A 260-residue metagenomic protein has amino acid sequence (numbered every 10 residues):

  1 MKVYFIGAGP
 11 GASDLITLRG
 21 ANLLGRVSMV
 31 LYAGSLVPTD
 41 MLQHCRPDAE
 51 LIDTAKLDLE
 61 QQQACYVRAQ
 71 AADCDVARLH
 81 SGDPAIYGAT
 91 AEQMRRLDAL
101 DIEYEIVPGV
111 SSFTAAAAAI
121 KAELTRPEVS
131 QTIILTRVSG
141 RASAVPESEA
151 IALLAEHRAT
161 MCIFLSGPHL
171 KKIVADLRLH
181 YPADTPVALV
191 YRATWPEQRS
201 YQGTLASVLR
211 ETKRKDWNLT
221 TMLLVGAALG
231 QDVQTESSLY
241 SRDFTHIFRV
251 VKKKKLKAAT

Functional and structural regions predicted by a protein language model:
M1-V110, A115, L209: Class I S-adenosyl-L-methionine
K2-V3, Q61, A72-V76, R95 (+2 more regions): A contiguous loop/helix-start segment that scaffolds small-molecule binding in enzyme catalytic cores
A12, D83-H157, Y201-Q202: Class I SAM-dependent methyltransferase SAM-binding "motif I" and its flanking Rossmann-like core
A21, Q43, R68, T125-R126 (+3 more regions): Short secondary-structure boundary/capping segments
Y32-G34, H80, R137, L165 (+1 more regions): Short beta-strand/turn micro-motifs composed of small residues that flank or help shape donor/cofactor-binding pockets
D48-E50, A122-P127, H180, T204-S207: Short, hinge-like loop/turn segments at secondary-structure boundaries
